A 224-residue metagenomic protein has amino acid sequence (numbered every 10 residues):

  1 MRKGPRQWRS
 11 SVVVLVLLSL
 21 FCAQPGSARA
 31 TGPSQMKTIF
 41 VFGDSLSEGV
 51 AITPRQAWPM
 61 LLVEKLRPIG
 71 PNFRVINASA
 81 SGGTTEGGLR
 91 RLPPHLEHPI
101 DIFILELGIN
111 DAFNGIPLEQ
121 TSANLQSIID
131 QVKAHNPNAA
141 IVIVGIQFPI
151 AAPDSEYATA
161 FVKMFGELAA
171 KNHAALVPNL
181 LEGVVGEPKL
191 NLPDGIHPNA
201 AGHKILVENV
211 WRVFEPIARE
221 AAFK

Functional and structural regions predicted by a protein language model:
M1-V14: Bacterial N-terminal signal peptides that target proteins for export
W8-S11, A28-R29, G195, N199-A201: Structured catalytic cores of enzymes that bind and process phosphorylated ligands/cofactors
V12-A23: Bacterial N-terminal signal peptides
R29-S81, L89-P99: Serine-esterase "nucleophile elbow" of acetyl-processing enzymes
S45, A51-T53, S81-T84, N110 (+2 more regions): Gly/Ser/Thr-rich beta-alpha loop segments that engage phosphate groups in nucleotides
E64, L89-K224: Alpha-helical cap/lid subdomain in secreted, periplasmic, or secretory-pathway luminal O-acyl-processing enzymes
S79-G83, P153-S155: Short, flexible loop segments at the rims of nucleotide/cofactor-binding pockets, characterized by
